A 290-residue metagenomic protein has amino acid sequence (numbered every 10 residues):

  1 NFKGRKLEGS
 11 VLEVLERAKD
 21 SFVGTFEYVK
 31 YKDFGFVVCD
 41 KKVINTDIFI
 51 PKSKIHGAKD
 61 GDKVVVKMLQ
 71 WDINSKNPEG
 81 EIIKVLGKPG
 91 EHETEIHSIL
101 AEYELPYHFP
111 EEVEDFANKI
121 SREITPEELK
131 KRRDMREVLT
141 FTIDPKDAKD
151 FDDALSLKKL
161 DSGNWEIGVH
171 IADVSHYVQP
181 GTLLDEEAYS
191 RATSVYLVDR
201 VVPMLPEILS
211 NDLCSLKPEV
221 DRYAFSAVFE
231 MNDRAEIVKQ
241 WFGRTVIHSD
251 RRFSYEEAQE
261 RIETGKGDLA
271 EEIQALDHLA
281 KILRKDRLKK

Functional and structural regions predicted by a protein language model:
N1-G168, S175-V220, E260: Charge-lined substrate channels and their catalytic hotspots, especially those that engage the 3′ end of RNA
V195-K289: Conserved catalytic alpha/beta cores of large enzymes that bind or transform nucleotide phosphates and polynucleotides
